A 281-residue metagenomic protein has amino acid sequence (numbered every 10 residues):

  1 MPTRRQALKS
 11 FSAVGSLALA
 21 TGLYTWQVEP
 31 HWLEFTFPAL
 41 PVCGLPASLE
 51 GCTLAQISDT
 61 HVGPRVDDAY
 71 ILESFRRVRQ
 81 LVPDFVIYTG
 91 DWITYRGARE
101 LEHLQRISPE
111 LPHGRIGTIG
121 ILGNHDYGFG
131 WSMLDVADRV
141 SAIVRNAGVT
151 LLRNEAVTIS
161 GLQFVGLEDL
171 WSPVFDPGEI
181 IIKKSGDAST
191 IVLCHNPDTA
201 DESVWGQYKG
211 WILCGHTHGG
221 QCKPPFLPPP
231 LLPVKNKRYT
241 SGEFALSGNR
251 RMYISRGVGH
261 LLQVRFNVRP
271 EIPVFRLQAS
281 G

Functional and structural regions predicted by a protein language model:
M1-L17: N-terminal secretory signal peptides and thylakoid transit peptides that target proteins across membranes
G22-F37: Aromatic-capped interface at the extracytoplasmic side of an N-terminal signal-anchor transmembrane helix
A39, H103-P177, I181-K184: Extended active-site neighborhood of metal-dependent phosphoesterases/phosphodiesterases
V42-L54, V149, A156-V165, L246-M252: Beta-strand-turn-beta hairpins that frame and shape the catalytic cleft of phosphate-ester-processing enzymes
G51-H61, G161-L170, I191-H195, R251-R256: Active-site-proximal beta-strand elements of phosphoester/diester hydrolases
C52-R139: Membrane-embedded segments
I57-S58, V86-G90, T118-N124, L152-R153 (+3 more regions): Active-site neighborhood of phospho(di)ester-bond hydrolases with catalytic His/Asp-centered motifs
P197-V274: Conserved beta-sheet core of the metallophosphoesterase superfamily
